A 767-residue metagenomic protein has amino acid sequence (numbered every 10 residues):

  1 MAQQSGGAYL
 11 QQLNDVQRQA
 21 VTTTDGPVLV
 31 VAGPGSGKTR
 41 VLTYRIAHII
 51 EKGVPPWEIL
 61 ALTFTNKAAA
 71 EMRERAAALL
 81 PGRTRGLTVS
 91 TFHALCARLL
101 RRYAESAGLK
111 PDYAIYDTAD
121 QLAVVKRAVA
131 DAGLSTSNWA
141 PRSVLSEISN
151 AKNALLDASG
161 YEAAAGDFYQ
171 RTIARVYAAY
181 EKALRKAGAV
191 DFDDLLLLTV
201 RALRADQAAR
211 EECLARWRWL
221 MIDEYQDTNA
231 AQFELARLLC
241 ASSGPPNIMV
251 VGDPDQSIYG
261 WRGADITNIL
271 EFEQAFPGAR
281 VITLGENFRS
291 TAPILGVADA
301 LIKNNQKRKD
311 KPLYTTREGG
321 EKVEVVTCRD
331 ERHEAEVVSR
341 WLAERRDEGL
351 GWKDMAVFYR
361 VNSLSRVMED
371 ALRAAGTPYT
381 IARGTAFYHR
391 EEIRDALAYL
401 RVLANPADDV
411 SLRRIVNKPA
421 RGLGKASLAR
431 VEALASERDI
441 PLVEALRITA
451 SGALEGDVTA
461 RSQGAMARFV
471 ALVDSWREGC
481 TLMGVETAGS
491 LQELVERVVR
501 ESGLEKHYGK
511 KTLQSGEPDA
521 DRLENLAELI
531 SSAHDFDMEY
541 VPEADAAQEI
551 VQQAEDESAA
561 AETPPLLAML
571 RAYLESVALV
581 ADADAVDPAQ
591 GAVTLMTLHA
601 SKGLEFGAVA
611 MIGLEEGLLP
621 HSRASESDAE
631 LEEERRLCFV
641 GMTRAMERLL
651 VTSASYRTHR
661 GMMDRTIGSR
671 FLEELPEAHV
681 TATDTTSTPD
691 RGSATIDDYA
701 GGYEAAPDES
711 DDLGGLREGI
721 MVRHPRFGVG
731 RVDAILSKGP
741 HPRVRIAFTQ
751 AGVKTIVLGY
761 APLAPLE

Functional and structural regions predicted by a protein language model:
A2-Q12: N-terminal pre-Walker A segment at the start of P-loop NTPase domains
G7, N525, A608, E615-K754 (+2 more regions): Accessory/regulatory regions of helicases
Q11-T22, G26-V30, R40-L42, L60-A61 (+6 more regions): Conserved helicase NTPase motor core
V30, P34-L42, P56, P277-R280 (+5 more regions): Helicase P-loop NTPase motor core
I49-A61, P81, S243: Conserved SF1/SF2 helicase motif Ia
E58-K152, S159-F168, R175, V326 (+1 more regions): Conserved P-loop NTPase-based nucleic-acid remodeling module centered on helicase motor cores
V89-T91, L198-T199, G591-L598: Conserved two-lobed SF2 helicase motor
G166, G351, S365-T377, R390 (+2 more regions): Conserved helicase C-terminal RecA-like lobe
